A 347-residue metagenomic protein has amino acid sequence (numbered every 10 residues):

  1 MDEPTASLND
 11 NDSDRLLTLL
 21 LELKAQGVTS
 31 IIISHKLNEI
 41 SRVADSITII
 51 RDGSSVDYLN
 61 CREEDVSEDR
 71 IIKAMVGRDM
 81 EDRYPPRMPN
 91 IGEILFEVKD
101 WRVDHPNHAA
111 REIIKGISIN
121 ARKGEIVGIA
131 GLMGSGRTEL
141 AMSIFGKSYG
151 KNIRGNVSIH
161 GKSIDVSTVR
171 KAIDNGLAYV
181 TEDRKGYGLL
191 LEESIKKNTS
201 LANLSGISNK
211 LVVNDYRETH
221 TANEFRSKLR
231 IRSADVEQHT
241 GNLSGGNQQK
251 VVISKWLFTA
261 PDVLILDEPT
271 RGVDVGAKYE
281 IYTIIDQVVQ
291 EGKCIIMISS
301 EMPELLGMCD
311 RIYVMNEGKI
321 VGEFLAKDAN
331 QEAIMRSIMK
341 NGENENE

Functional and structural regions predicted by a protein language model:
M1-E347: Glycine-rich phosphate-binding loops of nucleotide-dependent enzymes
